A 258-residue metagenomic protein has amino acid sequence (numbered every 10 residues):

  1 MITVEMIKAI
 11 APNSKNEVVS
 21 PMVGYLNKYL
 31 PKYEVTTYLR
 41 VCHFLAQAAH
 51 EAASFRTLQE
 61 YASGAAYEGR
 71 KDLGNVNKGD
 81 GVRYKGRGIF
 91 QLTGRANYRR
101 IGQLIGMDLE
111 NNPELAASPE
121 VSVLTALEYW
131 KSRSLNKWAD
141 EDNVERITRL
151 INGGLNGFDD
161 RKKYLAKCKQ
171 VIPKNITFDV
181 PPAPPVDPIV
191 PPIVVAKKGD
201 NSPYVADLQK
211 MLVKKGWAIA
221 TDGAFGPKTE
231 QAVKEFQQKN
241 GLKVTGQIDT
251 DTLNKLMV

Functional and structural regions predicted by a protein language model:
I2-P21, Y25, F44-Y129: Peptidoglycan-targeting cell-wall enzymes and recognition modules
E5-N13, I176-G223: Acidic, Ser/Thr/Pro/Gly-enriched interdomain connector segments
N16, H50-E60, N136, G153-R161 (+1 more regions): Secretory-pathway/luminal and periplasmic proteins that interact with or process carbohydrate-rich
K32-F44, T57-Y61, N136-T148, T177 (+1 more regions): Surface-exposed patches in mature extracellular/periplasmic domains of secreted proteins
A49-E51, A139-F158, P227-N240: Acidic helix/loop microenvironments that form the catalytic cleft of cell-wall polysaccharide enzymes
G69-G86, A117, W130, A139-P188: Long, amphipathic alpha-helical surface segments
L208-L212, D222, A232-Q237, T245 (+1 more regions): Short alpha-helical segments in extracytoplasmic peptidoglycan/chitin-binding modules and envelope-associated proteins
